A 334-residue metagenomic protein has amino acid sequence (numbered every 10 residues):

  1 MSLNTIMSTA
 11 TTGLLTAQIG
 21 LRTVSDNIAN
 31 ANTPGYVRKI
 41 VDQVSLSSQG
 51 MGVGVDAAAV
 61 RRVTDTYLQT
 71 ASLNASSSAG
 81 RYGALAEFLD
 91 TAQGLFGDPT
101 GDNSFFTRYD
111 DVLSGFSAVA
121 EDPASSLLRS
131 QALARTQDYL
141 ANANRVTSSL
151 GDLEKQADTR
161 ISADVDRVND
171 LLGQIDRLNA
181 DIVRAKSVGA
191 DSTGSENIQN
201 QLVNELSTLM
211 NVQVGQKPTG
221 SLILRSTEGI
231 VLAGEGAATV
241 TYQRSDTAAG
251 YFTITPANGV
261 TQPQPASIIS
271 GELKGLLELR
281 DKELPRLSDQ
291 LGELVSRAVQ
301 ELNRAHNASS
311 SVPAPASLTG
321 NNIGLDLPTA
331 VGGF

Functional and structural regions predicted by a protein language model:
M1-F334: Structural signature of extracellular appendage/secretion-system components
